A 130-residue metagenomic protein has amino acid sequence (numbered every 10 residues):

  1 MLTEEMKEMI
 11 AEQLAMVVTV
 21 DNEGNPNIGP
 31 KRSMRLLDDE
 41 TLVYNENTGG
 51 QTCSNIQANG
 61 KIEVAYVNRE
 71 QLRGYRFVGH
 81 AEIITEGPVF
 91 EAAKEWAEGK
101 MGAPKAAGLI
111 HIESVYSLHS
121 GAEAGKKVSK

Functional and structural regions predicted by a protein language model:
M1-K130: Binding-site signature for planar aromatic cofactors or substrates
